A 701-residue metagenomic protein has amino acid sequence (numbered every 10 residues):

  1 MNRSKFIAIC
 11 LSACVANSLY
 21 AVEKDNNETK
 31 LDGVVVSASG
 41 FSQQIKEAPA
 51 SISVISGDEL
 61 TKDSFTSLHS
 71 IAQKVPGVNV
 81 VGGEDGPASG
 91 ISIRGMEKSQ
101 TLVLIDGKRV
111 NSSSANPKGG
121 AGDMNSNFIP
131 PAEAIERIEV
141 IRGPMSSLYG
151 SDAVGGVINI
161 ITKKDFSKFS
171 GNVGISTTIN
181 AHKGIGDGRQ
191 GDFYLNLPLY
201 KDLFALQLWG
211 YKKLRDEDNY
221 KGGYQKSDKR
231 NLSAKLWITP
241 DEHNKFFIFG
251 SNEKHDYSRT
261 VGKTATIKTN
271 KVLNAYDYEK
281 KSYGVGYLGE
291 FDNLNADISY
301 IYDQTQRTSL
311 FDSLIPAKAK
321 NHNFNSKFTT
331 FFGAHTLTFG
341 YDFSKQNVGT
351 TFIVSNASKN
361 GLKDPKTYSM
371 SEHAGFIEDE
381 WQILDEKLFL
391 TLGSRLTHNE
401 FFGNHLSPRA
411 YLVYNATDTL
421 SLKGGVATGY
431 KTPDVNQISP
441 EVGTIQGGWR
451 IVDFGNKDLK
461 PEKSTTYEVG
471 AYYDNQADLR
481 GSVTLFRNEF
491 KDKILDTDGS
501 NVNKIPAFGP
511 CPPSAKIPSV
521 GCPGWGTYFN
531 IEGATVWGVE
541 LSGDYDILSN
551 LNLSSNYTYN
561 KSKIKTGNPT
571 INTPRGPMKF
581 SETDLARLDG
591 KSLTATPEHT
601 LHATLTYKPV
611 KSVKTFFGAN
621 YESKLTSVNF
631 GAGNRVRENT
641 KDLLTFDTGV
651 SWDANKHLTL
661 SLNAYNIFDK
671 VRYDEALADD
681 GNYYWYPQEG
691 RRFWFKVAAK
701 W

Functional and structural regions predicted by a protein language model:
M1-D63, S70-Q73, L195-P198, I238-E242 (+4 more regions): N-terminal Sec signal peptide and the immediately downstream disordered periplasmic leader that contains the TonB box
I7-C10, N196-Y200, W237-T239, G424 (+1 more regions): Conserved C-terminal beta-signal and adjacent last beta-strands/turns of outer-membrane beta-barrel proteins
L68-I71, S89-S92, V103-D106, N125-F128 (+3 more regions): N-terminal periplasmic accessory domains that precede and gate Gram-negative outer-membrane beta-barrel machines
H69, Q73-S112: Extracytoplasmic beta-strand/coil segments of soluble accessory domains associated with Gram-negative outer-membrane
V110-R142: Short acidic/polar hinge/loop motifs at secondary-structure boundaries that mediate gating or recognition
A121, F166-Y278: Periplasmic-side early beta-strands and strand-to-turn transitions of outer-membrane beta-barrels
G174, Q382-L390, R487-E489, P512-G631 (+2 more regions): Gram-negative outer-membrane beta-barrel transporters
T264-E290, Y368-M370, T419, T428-K491 (+5 more regions): Outer-membrane beta-barrel signature, preferentially recognizing the C-terminal barrel domain of Gram-negative
